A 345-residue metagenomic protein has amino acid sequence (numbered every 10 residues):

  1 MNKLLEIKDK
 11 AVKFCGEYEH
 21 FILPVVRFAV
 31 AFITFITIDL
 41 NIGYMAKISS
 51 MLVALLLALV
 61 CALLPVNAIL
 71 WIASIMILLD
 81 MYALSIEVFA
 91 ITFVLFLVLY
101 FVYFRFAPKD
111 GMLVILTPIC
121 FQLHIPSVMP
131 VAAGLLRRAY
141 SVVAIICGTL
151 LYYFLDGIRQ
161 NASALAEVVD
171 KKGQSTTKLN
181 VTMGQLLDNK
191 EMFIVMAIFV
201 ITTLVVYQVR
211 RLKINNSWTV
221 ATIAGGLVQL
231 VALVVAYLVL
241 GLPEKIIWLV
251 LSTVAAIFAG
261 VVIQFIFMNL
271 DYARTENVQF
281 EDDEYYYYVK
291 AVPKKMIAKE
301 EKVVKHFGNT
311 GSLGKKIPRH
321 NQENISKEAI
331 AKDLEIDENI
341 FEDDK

Functional and structural regions predicted by a protein language model:
M1-Y18: Short, Lys/Arg-rich, polar N-terminal cytosolic tail immediately upstream of the first transmembrane signal-anchor
E19-P24, I33-I36, L40, S50 (+1 more regions): Alpha-helical transmembrane segments of multi-pass integral membrane proteins, characterized by long hydrophobic
H20-S74, D80-M81: Hydrophobic transmembrane alpha-helices
I38-L52, D80-V94, D188-A197: Structural signature of hydrophobic alpha-helical transmembrane segments
L59, I72-C147: Membrane-interface helix-loop-helix junctions at boundaries between adjacent transmembrane segments
C120-F121, M129-L242, T253: Generic multipass alpha-helical transmembrane bundles of integral membrane proteins
L270-N324: Short, highly charged, low-complexity non-transmembrane loops/tails of multi-pass membrane proteins
L313-K345: Long, low-complexity, intrinsically disordered segments
